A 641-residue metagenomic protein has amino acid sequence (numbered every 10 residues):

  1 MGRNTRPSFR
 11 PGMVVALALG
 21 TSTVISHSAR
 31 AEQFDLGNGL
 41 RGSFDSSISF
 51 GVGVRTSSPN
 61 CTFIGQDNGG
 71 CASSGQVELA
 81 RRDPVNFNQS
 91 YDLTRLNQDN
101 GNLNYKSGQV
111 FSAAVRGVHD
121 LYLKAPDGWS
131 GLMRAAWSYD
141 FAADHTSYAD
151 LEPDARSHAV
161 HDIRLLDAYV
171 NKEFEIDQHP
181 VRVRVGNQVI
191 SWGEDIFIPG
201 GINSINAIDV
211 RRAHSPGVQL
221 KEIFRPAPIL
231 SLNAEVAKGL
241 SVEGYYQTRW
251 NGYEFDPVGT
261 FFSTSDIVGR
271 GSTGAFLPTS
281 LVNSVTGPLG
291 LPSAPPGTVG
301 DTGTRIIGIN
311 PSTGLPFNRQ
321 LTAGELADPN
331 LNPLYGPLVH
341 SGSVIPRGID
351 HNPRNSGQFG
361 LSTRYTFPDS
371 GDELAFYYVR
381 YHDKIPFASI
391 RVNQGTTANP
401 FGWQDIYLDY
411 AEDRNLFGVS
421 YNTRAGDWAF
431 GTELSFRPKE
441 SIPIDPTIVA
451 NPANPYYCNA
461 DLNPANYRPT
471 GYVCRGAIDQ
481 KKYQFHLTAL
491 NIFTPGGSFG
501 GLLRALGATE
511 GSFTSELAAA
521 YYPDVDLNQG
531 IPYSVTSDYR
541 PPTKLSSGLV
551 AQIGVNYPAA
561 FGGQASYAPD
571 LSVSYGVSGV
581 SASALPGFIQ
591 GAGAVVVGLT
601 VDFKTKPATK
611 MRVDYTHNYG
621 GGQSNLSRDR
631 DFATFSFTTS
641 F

Functional and structural regions predicted by a protein language model:
R30-F44, T56-P59, F111, L121-G131 (+9 more regions): Short loop/turn motifs that connect adjacent beta-strands in outer-membrane beta-barrel proteins
F34-I64, S73-N97, Y105, G131-A135 (+1 more regions): Transmembrane beta-strand segments of Gram-negative outer membrane beta-barrel proteins
G42-F50, G131-M133, V181-V185, V242-G244 (+10 more regions): Transmembrane beta-strands of outer-membrane beta-barrel proteins
F50-T56, W137-F141, N187-S191, Y246-G252 (+11 more regions): Transmembrane beta-strands of outer-membrane beta-barrel pores
C61-N102, D144-R156, S204-S215, V258-I345 (+5 more regions): Solvent-exposed loop segments that connect transmembrane elements
V110-A114, T366, V379-H382, G431 (+2 more regions): Detector for outer-membrane/organellar transmembrane beta-barrel domains, recognizing the amphipathic beta-strand
G128-T273, L277, Y381, G548 (+3 more regions): Outer membrane beta-barrel
D629-F641: Outer-membrane beta-barrel "beta-signal"
